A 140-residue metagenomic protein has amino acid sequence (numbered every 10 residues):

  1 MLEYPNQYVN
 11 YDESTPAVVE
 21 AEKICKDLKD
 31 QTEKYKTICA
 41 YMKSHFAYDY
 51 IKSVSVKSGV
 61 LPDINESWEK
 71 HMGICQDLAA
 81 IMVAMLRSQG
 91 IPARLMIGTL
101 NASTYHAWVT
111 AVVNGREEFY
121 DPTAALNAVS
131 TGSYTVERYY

Functional and structural regions predicted by a protein language model:
M1-Y4: Beta-strand-enriched, solvent-exposed domains that form extended recognition/catalytic surfaces
N6-Y8, A21, S133-V136: Intrinsically disordered, low-complexity regions
V9-E69, I81-V83, F119, A128: Secondary-structure boundary elements
Y35, I74, P122-T123: Generic hydrophobic/packing signal
E69-M72, T99: Short, glycine/charged-rich beta-strand-loop motifs at protein surfaces that mediate ligand recognition and catalysis
H71-A79: Gly/Ser-rich catalytic serine loop of serine hydrolases
A80-Y140: Hydrophobic/aromatic-rich core segments of domains that either
